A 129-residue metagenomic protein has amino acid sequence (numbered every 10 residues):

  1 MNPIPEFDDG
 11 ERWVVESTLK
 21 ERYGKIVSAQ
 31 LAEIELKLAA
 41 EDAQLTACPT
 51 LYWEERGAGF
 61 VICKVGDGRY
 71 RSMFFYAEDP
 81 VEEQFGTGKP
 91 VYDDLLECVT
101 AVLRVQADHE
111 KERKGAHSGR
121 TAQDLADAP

Functional and structural regions predicted by a protein language model:
M1-R56, G119-A126: Negatively charged, low-complexity tracts enriched in Asp/Glu with abundant Ser/Thr
E11-R12, E16-L19, A58-G86, G115: Short aromatic-glycine-(Arg/Gly/Cys) micro-motifs in beta-strand/loop hairpins
T50-W53, I62, P90, L103-A107: Generic preference for hydrophobic/aromatic residues in regular secondary structure cores
E82-Q84, V91-H109: A short, charged, amphipathic alpha-helix used as a generic interaction element across diverse proteins
E112-R120: Short, flexible loop/turn segments with low-complexity composition
